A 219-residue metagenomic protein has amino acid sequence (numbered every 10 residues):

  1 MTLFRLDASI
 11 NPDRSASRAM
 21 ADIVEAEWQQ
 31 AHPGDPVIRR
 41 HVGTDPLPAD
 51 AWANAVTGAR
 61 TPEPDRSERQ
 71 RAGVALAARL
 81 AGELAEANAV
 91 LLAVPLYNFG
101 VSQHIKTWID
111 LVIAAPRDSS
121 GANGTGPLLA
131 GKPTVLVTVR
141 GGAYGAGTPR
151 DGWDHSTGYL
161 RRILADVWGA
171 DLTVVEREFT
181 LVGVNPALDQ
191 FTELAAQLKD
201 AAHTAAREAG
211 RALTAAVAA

Functional and structural regions predicted by a protein language model:
M1-V94, F99-R117, H203-A219: N-terminal beta1-alpha1-beta2 submodule of the flavodoxin-like/Rossmannoid cofactor-binding fold
T2, P36, K132-P133, D171: Residues at the starts of beta-strands that form the adenosine-phosphate
R5, L92, T134-T138, V174: Structural beta-sheet core signal
S9-N11, G141-Y144, T180-V182: A short, flexible beta-alpha/helix-coil linker loop
V42, V139, R177: Active-site donor-binding loop signature of nucleotide-sugar glycosyltransferases
P48-N54, T148-P149, N185-L188: Short aromatic-enriched loop/helix-cap "lid" or pocket-rim segments at secondary-structure transitions that line
S120-W168: Short, glycine-/small-residue-rich phosphate/pyrophosphate-handling segment
R150-A219: Glycine-rich phosphate/pyrophosphate-binding loop and the adjoining helix
